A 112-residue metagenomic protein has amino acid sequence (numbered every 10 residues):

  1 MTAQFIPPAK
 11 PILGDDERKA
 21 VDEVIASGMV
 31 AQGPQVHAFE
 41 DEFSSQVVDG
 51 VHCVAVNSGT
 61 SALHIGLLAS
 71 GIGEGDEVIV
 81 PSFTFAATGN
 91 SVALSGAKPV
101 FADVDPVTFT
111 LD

Functional and structural regions predicted by a protein language model:
M1-V30, P34: N-terminal "arm"/small-domain region of PLP-dependent enzymes with the aminotransferase-like
V24, S58-G59, F83: Acidic/polar N-terminal loop/beta-strand segments that form early-domain functional surfaces
M29-E77, S91-S95, V100-D103: Phosphate-binding glycine-rich loop
T84-G89: Conserved coil-to-alpha-helix start sites within the AMP-binding
D103-D112: ATP-dependent adenylate-forming carboxylate-activation enzymes
